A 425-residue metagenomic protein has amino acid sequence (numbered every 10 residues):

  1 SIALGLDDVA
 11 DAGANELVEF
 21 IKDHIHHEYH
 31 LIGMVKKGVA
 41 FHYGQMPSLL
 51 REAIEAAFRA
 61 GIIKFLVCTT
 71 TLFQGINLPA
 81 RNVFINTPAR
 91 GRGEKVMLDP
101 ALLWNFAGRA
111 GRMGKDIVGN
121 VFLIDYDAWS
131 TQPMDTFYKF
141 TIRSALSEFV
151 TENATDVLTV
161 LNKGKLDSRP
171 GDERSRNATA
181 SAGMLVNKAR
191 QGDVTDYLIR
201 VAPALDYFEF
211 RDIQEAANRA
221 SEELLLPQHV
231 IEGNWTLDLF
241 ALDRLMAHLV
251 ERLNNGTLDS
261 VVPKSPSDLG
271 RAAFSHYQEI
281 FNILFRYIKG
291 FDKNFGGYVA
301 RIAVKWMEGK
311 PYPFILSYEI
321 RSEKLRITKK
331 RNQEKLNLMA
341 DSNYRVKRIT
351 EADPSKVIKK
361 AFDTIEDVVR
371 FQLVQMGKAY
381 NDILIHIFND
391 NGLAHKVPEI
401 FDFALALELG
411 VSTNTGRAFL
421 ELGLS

Functional and structural regions predicted by a protein language model:
S1-V67, G93-W104: Conserved C-terminal RecA-like helicase domain
R51-P88, G108: Beta-edge loop/turn motif
L78, N82-F140: Conserved segment of the helicase C-terminal RecA-like domain
D116-D212: C-terminal helicase module of SF1/SF2 nucleic-acid helicases/translocases
P170-A189, D193, L225-S425: C-terminal accessory/interaction regions of large nucleic acid-associated machines
L205, A217-R219, E223-L224: C-terminal tail/extension regions appended to the core domain(s) of diverse proteins
E209, I213-R219, V230-I231, T236: Structural signature of nuclease core domains in nucleic-acid processing machines
